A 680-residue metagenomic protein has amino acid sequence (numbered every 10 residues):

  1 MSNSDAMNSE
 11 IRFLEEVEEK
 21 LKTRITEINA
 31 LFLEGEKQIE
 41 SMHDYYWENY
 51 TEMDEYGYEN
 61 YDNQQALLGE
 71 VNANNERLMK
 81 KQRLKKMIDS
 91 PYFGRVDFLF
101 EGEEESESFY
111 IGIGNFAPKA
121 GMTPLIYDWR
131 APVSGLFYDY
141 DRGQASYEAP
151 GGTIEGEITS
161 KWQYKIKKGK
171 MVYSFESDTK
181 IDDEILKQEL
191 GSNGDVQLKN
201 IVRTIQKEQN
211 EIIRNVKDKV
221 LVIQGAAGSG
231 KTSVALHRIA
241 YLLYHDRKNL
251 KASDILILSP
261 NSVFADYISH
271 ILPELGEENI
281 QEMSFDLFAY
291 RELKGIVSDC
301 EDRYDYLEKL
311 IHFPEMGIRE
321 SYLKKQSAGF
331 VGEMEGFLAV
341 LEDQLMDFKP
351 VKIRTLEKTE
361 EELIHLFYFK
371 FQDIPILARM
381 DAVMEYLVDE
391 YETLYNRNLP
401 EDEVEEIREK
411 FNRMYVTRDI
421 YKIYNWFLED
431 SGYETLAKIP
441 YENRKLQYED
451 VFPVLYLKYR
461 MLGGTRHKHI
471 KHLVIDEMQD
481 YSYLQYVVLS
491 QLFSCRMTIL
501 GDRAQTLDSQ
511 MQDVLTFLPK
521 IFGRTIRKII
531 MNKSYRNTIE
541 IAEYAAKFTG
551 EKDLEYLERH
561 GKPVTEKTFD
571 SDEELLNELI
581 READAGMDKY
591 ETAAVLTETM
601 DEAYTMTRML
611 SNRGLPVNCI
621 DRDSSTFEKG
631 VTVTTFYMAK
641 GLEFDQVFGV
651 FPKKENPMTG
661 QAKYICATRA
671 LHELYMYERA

Functional and structural regions predicted by a protein language model:
M1-E36, E40, Q188-Y306, I665-T668: P-loop NTPase Walker
M1-V202, Q206, N210-R214, A680: Extended, charged low-complexity regulatory segments
G57-Y58, D62-E76, E211-K219, Q224-A226 (+7 more regions): Generic detector of solvent-exposed, compositionally biased contiguous segments
M79, E157-S192, V196-H270, E574 (+1 more regions): Conserved motor-region signature of P-loop NTPase helicases/translocases
G191, D195, K324, D373 (+3 more regions): Conserved phosphate/pyrophosphate-binding and hydrolysis machinery centered on Walker-type P-loop NTPases, extending
L243-L473, D480-V488, R496, A504: Alpha-helical nucleic-acid-binding subdomain of P-loop helicases immediately C-terminal to the Walker A/P-loop
S253, S262-E278, M283-Y290, K294-Y304 (+2 more regions): Conserved helicase motor core of SF1/SF2 NTP-dependent helicases
